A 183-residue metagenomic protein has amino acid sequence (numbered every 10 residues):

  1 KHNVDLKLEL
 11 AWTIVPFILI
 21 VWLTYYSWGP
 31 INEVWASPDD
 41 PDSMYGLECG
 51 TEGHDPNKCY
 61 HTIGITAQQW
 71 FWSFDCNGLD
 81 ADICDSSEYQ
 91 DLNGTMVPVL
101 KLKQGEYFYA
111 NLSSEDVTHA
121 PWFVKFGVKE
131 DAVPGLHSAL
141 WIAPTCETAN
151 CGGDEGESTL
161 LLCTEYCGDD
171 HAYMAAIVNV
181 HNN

Functional and structural regions predicted by a protein language model:
K1-N183: Non-transmembrane, membrane-proximal soluble domains of secreted or membrane proteins
